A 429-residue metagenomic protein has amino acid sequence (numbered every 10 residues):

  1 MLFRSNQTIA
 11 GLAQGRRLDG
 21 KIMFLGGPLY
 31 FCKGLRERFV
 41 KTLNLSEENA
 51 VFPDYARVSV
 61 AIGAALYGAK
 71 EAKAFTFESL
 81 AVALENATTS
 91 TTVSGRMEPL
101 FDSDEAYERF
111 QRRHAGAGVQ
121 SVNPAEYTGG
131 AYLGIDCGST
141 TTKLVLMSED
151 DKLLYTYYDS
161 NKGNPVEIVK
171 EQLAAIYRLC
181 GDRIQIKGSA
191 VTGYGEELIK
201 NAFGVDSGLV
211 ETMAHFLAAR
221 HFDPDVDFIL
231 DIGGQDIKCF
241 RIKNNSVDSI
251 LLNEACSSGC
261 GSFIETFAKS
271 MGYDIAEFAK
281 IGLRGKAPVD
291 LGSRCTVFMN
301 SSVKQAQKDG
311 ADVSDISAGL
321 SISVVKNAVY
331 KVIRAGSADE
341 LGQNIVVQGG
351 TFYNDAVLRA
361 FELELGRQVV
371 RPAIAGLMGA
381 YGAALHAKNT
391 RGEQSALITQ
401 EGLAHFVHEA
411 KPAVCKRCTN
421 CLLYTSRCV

Functional and structural regions predicted by a protein language model:
L2, Y424-V429: Conserved small/polar residues in nucleotide/adenosyl-binding loops
F3-D19, R112-Q120, G319-G342: Phosphate/ATP-binding catalytic cores across multiple sugar-kinase/actin-like superfamilies, primarily ASKHA
A13-T42, P53-R57, Y194-G195, S323 (+2 more regions): Glycine-rich phosphate-binding loops at beta-strand->alpha-helix junctions
V40-I62, D206-T212, E362-Y381: Conserved phosphate-binding/catalytic loops in two-lobed NTP-binding clefts
F52-T89, L217, I264-T266, A373-I398: Glycine-rich phosphate-binding/hydrolytic loop that grips phosphoryl groups
R57, L66-K70, Y157-K170, N244-R284 (+3 more regions): Glycine-rich phosphate-binding loop plus the immediately following alpha-helix
A72-M97, F240-N245, N253, I264-V297 (+2 more regions): A short helix-loop
P124-E149, V226-I242, L423-S426: Gly/Thr-rich phosphate-binding beta-strand-loop-beta motif of the actin/hexokinase/Hsp70
